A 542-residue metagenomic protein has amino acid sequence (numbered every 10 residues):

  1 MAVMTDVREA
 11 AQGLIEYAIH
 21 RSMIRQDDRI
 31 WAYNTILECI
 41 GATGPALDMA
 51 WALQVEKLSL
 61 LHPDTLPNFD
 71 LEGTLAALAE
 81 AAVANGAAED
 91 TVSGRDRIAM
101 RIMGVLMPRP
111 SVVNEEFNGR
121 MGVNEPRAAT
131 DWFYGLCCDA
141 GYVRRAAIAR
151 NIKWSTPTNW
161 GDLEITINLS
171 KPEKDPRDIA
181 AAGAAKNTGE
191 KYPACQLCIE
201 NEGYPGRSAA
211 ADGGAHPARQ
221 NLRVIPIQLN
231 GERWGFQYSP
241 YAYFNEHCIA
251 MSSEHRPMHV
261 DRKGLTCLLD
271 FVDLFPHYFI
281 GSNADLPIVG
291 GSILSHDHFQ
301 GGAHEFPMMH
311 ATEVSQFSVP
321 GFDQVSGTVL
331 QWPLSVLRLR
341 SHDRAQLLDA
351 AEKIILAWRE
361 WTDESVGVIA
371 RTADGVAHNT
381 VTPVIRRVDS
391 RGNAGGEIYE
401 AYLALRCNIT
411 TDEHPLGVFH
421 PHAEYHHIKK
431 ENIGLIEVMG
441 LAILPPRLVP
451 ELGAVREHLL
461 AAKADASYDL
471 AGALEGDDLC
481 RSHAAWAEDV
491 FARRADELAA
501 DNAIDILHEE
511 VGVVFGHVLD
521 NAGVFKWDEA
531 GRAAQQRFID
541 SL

Functional and structural regions predicted by a protein language model:
M1-A211, Y402-L405, I409-L542: Sequence termini and other peripheral, non-core segments
P157, V289-L294: Short glycine-biased active-site loop of nucleotidyltransferases that positions the nucleotide triphosphate and helps
S170, D285-P287: Active-site beta-loop-alpha junctions enriched in small/polar residues
P205-A284, E305, D323-K463, S467 (+1 more regions): Catalytic residues for metal-mediated phosphoryl-transfer on nucleic acids/nucleotides
I288, P307: Surface-exposed, flexible loop/turn segments at secondary-structure boundaries
I293-F306: Histidine-centered catalytic micro-motifs
M309-V314, V319-P320, L444: ATP-dependent carboxylate activation and anion-phosphoryl transfer catalytic cores that bind Mg-ATP to form
